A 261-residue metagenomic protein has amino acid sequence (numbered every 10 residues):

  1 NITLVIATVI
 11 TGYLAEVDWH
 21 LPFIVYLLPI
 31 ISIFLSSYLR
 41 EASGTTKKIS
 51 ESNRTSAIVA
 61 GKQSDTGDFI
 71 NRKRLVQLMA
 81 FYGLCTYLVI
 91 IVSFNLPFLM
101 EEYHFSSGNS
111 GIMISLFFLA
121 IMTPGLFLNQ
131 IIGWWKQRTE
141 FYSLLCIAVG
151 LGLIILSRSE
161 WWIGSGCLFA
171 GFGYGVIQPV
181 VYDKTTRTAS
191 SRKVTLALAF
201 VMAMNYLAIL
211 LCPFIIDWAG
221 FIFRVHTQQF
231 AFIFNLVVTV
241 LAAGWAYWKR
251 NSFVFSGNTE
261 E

Functional and structural regions predicted by a protein language model:
N1-E41: Helix-loop-helix hairpin linking two adjacent transmembrane segments in secondary transporters
L21-Y38, Q229-W248: Symmetry-related core transmembrane helices of the 12-TM Major Facilitator Superfamily/SLC fold
S37-L78, E261: Juxtamembrane intracellular "pre-TM" segments in multi-pass secondary transporters
R74-S115, A120-M122: Extracytoplasmic gate region of multi-pass secondary transporters
T123-Q137, G220-F221: Helix-to-loop junctions at the C-terminal end of transmembrane segments in multipass secondary transporters
R138-L153: Structural signature of the two symmetry-related core transmembrane helices
V176-S190: Intracellular juxtamembrane helix-capping segments at the cytosolic ends of symmetry-related transmembrane helices
T186-V225: A late C-terminal transmembrane helix in Major Facilitator Superfamily
